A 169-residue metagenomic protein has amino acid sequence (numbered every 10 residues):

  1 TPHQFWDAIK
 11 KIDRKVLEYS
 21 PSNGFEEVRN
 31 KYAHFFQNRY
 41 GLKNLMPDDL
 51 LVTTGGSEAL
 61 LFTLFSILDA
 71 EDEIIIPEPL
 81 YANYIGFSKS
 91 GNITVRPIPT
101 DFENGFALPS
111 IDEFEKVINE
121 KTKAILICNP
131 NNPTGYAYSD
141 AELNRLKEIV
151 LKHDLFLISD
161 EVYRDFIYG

Functional and structural regions predicted by a protein language model:
T1-G55, F62, E113: N-terminal small-domain helix-loop-helix segment of the aminotransferase-like
I9, Y32, L50, I74-I75 (+4 more regions): Generic structural signal for small/hydrophobic residues in well-ordered secondary structure, especially within
N44-L50, A70-E73, K121: Short acidic capping loops at alpha-helix termini that bridge into adjacent secondary structure
S66-S88: Conserved PLP-anchoring active-site segment centered on the Schiff-base-forming lysine
E78, P97-F102: Short beta->alpha connector loops at strand-helix junctions that form conserved, small/polar/Pro-enriched
S90-R96: A short helix-loop-beta submotif of the ANL/AMP-binding
T100-G169: Active-site phosphate-binding strand-loop segment of PLP-dependent enzymes
